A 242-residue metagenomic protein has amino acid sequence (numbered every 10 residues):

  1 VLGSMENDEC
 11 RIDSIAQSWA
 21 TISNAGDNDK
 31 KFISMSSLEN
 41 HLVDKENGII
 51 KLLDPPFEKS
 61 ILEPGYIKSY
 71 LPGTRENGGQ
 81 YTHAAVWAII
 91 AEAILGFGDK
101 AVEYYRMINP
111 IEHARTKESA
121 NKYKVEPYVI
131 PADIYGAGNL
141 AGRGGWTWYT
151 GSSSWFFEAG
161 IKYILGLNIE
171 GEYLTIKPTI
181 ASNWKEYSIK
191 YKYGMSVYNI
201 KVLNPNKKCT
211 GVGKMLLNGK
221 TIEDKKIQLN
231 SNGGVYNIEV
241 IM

Functional and structural regions predicted by a protein language model:
V1-M242: Acidic, mature catalytic/reactive cores of soluble proteins
